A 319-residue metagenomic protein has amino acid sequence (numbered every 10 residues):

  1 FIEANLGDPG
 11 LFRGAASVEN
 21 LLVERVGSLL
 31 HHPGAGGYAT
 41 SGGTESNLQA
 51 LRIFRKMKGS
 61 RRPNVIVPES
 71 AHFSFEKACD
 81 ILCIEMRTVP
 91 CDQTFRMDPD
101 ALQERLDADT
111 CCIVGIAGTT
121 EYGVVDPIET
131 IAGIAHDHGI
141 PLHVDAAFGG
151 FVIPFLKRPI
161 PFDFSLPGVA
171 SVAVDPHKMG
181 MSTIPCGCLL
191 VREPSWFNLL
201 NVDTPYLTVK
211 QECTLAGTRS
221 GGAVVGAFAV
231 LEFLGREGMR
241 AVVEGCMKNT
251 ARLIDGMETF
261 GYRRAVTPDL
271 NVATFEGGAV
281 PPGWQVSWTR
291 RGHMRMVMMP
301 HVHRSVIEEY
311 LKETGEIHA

Functional and structural regions predicted by a protein language model:
I2-G43: Conserved N-terminal alpha-helix of the aminotransferase class I/II PLP-enzyme fold
E3-G10, P33-Y38, R87-T88, C111-A117 (+2 more regions): Glycine- and acidic
L11, A15-E19, G43-N47, H72 (+8 more regions): Generic structural signal for well-ordered, non-membrane alpha-helical segments in soluble metabolic enzymes
A16-E19, V23, N47, L51 (+2 more regions): Hydrophobic face of alpha-helices
S28, R52-K56, F228-F233: Short glycine/serine- and small hydrophobic-enriched flexible loop segments
S41-N201, G277: Conserved PLP-enzyme active-site core in the AAT-like
E76, Y206-G217, E237-A319: Conserved C-terminal alpha-helix-loop-beta "cap" of PLP-dependent enzymes that closes/shapes the active-site mouth
H138, F155-T267: Active-site C-terminal subdomain of aminotransferase-like
